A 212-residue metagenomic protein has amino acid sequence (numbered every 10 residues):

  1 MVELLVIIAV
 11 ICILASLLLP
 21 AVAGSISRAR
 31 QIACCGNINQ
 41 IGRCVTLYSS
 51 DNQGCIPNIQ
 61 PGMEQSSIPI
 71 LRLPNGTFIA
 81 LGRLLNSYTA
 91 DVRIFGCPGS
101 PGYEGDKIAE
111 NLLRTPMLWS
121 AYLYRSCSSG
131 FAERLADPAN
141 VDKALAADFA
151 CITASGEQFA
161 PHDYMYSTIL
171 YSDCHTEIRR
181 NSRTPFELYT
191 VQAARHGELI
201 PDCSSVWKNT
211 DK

Functional and structural regions predicted by a protein language model:
M1-G36: Amphipathic alpha-helical segments typified by the pilin-like N-terminal helix that continues immediately C-terminal
I32-K212: Short, well-structured segments within or immediately adjacent to enzyme catalytic domains that line ligand-binding
